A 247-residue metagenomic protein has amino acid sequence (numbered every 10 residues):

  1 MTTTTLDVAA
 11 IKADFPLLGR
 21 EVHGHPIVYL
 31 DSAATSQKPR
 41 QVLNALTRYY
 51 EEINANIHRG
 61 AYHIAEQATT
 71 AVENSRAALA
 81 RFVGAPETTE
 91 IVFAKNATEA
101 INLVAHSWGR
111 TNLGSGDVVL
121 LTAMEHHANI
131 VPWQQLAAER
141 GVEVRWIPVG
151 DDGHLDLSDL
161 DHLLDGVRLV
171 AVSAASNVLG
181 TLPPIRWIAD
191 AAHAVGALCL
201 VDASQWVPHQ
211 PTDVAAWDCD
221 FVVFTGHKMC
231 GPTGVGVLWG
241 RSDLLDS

Functional and structural regions predicted by a protein language model:
M1-S247: Pyridoxal 5′-phosphate
